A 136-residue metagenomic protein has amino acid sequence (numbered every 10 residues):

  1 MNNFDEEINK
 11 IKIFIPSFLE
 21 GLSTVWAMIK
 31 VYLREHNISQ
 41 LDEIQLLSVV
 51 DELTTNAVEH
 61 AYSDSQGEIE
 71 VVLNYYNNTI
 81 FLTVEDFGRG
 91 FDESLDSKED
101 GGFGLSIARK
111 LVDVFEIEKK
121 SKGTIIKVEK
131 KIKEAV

Functional and structural regions predicted by a protein language model:
M1-K12, V58-V136: Conserved beta-strand-loop-beta-strand hairpin that lines the nucleotide-binding pocket of ATP/GTP-utilizing enzymes
I11-T24: STAS-typified acidic loop motif
L22, W26-I29, A108: Heptad-repeat coiled-coil signal-transmission/dimerization helices
A27-D51: Conserved short strand/loop->alpha-helix "switch" segment adjacent to the catalytic nucleotide/phosphoryl-transfer site
M28-Y32, N56, V114: Solvent-exposed, charged/polar functional surfaces in cytosolic regulatory/catalytic domains
D51, T55, E59: Short alpha-helix lining the ATP-binding pocket of the histidine-kinase-like ATPase
